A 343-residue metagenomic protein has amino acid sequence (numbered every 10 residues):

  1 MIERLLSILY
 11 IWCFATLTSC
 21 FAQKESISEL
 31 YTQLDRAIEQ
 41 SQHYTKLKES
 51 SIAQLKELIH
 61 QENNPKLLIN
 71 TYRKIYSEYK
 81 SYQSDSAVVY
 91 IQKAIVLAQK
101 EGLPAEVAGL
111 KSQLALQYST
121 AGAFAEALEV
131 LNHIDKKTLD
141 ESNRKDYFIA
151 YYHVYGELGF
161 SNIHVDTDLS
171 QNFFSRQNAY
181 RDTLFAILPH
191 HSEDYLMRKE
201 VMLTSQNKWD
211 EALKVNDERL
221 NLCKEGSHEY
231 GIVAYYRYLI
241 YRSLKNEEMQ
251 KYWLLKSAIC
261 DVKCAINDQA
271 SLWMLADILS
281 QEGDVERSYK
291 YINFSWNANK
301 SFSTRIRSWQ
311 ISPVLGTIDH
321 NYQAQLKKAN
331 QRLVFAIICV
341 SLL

Functional and structural regions predicted by a protein language model:
M1-L9: Bacterial N-terminal signal peptides that target proteins for export
I8-T16: Bacterial N-terminal signal peptides
C20-K327: A "functional boundary" signal
Y322-L343: Alpha-helical transmembrane signal-anchor helices
